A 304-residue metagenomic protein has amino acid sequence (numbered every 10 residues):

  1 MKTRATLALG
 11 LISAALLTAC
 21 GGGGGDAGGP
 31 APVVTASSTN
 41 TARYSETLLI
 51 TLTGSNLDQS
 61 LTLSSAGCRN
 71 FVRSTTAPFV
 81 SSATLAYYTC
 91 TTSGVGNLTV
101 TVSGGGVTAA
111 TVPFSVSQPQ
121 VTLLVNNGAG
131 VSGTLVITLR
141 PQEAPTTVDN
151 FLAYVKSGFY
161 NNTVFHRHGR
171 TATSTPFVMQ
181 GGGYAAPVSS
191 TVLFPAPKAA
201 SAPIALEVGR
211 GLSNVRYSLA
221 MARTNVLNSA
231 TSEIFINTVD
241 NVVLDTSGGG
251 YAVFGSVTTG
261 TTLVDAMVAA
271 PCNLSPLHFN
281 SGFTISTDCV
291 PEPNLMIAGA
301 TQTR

Functional and structural regions predicted by a protein language model:
M1-L9: Bacterial N-terminal signal peptides that target proteins for export
L16-A19: C-terminal motif of bacterial Sec signal peptides marking the signal peptidase cleavage site
G21-R304: Cyclophilin-like peptidyl-prolyl cis-trans isomerases
